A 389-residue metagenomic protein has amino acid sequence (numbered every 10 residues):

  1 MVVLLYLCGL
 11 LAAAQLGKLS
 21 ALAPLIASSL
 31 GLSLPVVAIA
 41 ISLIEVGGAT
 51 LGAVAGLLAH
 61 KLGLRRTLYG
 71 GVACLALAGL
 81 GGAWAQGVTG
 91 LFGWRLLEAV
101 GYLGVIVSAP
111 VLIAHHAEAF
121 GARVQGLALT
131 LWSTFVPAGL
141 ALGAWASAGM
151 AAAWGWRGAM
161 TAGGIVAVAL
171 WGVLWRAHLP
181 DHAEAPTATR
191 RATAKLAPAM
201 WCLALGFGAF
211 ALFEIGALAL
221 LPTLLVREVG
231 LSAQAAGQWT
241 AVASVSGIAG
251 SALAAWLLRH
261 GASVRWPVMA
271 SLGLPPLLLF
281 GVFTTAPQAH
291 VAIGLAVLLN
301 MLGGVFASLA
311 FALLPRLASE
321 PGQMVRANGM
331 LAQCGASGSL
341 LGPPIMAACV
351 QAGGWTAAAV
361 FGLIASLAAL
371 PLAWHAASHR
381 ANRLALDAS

Functional and structural regions predicted by a protein language model:
L19-S20, P198-S251: Extracytoplasmic gate region of multi-pass secondary transporters
T50-Q86: Conserved MFS/SLC helix-loop-helix module at the cytosolic interface between two early adjacent transmembrane helices
L51-G63, G250-S263, V350: Helix-to-loop junctions at the C-terminal end of transmembrane segments in multipass secondary transporters
A78, T89-E98, H290-L299: Paired small-residue
W94-V136: Cytoplasmic helix-loop-helix junction between adjacent transmembrane helices in 12-TM secondary transporters
V124-L179: Helix-loop-helix hairpin linking two adjacent transmembrane segments in secondary transporters
V264-L313: C-terminal transmembrane helical hairpin of 12-TM major facilitator-type secondary transporters
R316-W355, G362: A late C-terminal transmembrane helix in Major Facilitator Superfamily
